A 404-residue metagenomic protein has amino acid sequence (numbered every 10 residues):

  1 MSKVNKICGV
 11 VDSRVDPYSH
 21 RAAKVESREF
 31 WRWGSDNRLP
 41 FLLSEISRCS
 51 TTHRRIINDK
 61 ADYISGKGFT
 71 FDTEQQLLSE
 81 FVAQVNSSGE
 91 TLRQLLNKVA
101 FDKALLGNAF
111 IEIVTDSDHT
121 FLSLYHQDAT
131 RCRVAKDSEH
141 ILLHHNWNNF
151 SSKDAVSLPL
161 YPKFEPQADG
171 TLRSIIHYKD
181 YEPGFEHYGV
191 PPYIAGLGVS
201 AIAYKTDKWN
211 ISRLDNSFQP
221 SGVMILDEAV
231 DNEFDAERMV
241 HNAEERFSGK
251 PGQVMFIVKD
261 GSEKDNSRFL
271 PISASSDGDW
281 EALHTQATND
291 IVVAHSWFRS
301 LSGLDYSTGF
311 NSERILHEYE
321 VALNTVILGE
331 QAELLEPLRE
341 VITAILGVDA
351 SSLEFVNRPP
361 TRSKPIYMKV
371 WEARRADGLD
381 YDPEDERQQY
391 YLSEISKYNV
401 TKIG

Functional and structural regions predicted by a protein language model:
M1-S262, Q286, W371-G404: Structured, contiguous alpha/beta core segments that scaffold functional sites
F218-D231, M255-E333, G347-S363, E394-G404: Surface-exposed loop-to-helix/strand elements on domain peripheries
N242-R246, Q286, D290, A294 (+2 more regions): Generic, well-ordered alpha-helical scaffold segments in large soluble proteins
G249-K250, L346-V348: Short secondary-structure junctions
A287, A322, P337, K369-E372: A general alpha-helix detector
S296-F298, K369, D380: Helix N-cap / loop-to-helix initiation motif
